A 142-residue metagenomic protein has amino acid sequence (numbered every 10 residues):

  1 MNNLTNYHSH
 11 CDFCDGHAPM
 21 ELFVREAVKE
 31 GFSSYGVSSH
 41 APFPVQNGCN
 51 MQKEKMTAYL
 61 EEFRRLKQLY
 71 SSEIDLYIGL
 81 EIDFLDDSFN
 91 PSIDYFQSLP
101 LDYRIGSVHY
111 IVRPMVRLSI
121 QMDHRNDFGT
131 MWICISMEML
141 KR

Functional and structural regions predicted by a protein language model:
M1-G16, L66, D75-I78: Mobile, glycine- and charge-enriched loop segments and immediately flanking short secondary-structure elements within
L4-C14, V37-P42, T130-W132: Histidine-centered catalytic micro-motifs
D12-L22, D87-S92: Glycine-rich anion/phosphate-binding loops
F23, S38, F63: Aromatic/hydrophobic pocket-lining residues that form π-stacking "cages" and hydrophobic walls in ligand
Y35-V37, R104: Hydrophobic residues within beta-strands of alpha/beta enzymes
S39-M51: Glycine-rich, proline-tolerant flexible connector loops at the mouths of alpha/beta enzymes
C49, M56-R142: Extended substrate/RNA-proximal surfaces in nucleic-acid metabolism proteins
